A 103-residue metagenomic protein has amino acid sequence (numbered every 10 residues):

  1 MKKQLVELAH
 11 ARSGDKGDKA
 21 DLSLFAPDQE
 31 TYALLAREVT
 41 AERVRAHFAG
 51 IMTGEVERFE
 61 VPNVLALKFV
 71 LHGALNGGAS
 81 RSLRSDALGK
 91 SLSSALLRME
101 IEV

Functional and structural regions predicted by a protein language model:
M1-V103: Long, contiguous binding/interaction regions
